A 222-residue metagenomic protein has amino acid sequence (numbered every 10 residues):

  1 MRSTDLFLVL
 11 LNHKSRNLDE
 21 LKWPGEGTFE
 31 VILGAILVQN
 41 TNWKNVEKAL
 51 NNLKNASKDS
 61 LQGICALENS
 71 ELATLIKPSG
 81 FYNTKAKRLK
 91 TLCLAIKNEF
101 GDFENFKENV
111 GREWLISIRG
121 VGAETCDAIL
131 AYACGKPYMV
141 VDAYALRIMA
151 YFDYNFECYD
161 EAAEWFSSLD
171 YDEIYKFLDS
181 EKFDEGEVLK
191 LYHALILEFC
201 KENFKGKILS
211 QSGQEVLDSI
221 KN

Functional and structural regions predicted by a protein language model:
S3-N222: Catalytic cores of DNA base-excision repair glycosylases
